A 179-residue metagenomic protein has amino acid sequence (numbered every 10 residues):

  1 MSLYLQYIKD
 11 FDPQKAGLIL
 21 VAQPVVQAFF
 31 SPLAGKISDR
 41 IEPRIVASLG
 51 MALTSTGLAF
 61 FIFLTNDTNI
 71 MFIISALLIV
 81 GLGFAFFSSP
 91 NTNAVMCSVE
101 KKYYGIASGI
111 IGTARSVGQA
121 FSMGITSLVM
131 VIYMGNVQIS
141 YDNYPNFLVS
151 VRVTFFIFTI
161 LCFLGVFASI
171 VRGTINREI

Functional and structural regions predicted by a protein language model:
M1-S88, E100-K102, T159: Transmembrane core module of solute transporters
L3, P90-S98, G112: Intracellular helix-loop hinge segments at the cytoplasmic ends of transmembrane helices in 12-TM rocker-switch-type
Q6, D67, C97-E100, V171-I179: Juxtamembrane transmembrane-helix termini
Q6-I8, S38, M96, A114 (+1 more regions): Helix-capping/transition residues at the boundaries of transmembrane alpha-helices and the short helical linkers
V25, L82-G83, T113-S122, T159-F163: Hydrophobic transmembrane alpha-helical segments of multi-pass transport and channel proteins
A59-F63, I132, N136, V166-I170: Membrane-embedded alpha-helical segments of multi-pass transporters/permeases
N93, D142-I179: Transmembrane-helix exit segments and adjacent C-terminal regions of multi-pass membrane proteins
Y103-G135: A late C-terminal transmembrane helix in Major Facilitator Superfamily
